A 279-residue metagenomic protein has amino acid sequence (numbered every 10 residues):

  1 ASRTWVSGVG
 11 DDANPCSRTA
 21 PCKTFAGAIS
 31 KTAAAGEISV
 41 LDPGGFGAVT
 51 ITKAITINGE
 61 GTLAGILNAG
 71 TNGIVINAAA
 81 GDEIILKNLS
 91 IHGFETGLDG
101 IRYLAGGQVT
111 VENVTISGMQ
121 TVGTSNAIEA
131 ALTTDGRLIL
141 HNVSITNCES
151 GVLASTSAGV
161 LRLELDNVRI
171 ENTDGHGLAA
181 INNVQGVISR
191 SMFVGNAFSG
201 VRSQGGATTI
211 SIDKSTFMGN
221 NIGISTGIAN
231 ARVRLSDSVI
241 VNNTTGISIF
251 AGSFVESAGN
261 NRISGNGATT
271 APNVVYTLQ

Functional and structural regions predicted by a protein language model:
A1, A258-Q279: Extracellular/surface-exposed low-complexity segments
A1-R3, S7-G8: N-terminal nucleotide-binding beta1-loop-alpha1 segment
G8-L41, G45-G47: Acidic Gly/Asp/Thr-rich repetitive segments characteristic of extracellular carbohydrate-active and adhesion proteins
A33-A34, F46-N58, G65-V109, T121-T134 (+1 more regions): Extracellular beta-strand-rich solenoid/capping regions of secreted or surface-exposed proteins that bind or remodel
G73-V75, E83, G97-R102, V122-E129 (+9 more regions): Structural detector of coil-to-beta-strand junctions
D82-G93, Q108-G118, D135-E149, V160-H176 (+4 more regions): Right-handed parallel beta-helix
G118-G123, R202, N273-Q279: Acidic/polar low-complexity surface segments
